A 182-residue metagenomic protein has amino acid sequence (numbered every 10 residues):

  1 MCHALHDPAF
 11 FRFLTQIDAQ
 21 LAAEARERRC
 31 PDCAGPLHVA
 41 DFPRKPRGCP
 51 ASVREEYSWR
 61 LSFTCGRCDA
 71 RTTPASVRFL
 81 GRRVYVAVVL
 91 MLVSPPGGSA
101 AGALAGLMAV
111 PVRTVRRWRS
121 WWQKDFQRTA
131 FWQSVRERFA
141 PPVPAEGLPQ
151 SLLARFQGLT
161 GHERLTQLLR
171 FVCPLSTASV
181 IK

Functional and structural regions predicted by a protein language model:
M1, L5, F13-I17, C49-S52 (+2 more regions): Generic preference for well-ordered secondary structure
M1-F11, A22, R26, S120 (+1 more regions): Long C-terminal interaction/binding lobes of large macromolecular proteins
F11-G66, T73: N-terminal juxtadomain amphipathic helix that follows a signal peptide/anchor or precedes a small N-terminal auxiliary
L37-V39, S58, T72, Y85 (+3 more regions): Generic preference for hydrophobic/aromatic residues in regular secondary structure cores
S62, R67-E146: Short, positively charged, Gly/Tyr-enriched micro-motifs that form contact patches at catalytic or ligand/partner
